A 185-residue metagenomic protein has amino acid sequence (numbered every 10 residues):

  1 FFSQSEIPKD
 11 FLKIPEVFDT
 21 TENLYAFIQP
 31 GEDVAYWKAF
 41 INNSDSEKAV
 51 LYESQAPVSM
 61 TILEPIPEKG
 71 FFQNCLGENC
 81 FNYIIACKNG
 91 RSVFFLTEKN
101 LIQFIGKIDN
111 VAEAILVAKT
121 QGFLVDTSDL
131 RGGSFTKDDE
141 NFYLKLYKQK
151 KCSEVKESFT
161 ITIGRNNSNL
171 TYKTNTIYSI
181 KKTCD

Functional and structural regions predicted by a protein language model:
F1-S128: Extended, low-hydrophobicity segments enriched in charged/polar residues
S46-A49, E140-N141, N167: Glycine-centered flexibility motif
N74, T136-K137, S168: Intrinsically disordered, low-complexity, compositionally biased regions/tails
A86-K88, L96-E98, I105, T136-D138 (+3 more regions): A structural detector for beta-sheet-dominated domains
N110-F159: Acidic, glycine-rich flexible loop segments
K151, K173-D185: Short, solvent-exposed aromatic-acidic interface loops
E154-T174: A short, surface-exposed beta-strand/turn
